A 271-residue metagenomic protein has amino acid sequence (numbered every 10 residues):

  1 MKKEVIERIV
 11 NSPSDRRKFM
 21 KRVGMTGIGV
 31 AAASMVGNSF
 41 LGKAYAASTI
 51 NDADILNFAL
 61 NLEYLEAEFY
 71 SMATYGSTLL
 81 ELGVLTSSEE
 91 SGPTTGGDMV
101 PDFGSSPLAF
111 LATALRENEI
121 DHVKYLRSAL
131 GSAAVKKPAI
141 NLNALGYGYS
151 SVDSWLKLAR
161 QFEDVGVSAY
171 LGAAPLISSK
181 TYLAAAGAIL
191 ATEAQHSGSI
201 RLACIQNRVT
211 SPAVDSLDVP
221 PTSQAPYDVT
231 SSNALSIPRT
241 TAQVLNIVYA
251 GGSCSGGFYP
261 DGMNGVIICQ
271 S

Functional and structural regions predicted by a protein language model:
K2-D15, G24-I28, M35-S271: All-alpha RGS (Regulator of G-protein Signaling) helical domain and cognate RGS-like helical scaffolds
